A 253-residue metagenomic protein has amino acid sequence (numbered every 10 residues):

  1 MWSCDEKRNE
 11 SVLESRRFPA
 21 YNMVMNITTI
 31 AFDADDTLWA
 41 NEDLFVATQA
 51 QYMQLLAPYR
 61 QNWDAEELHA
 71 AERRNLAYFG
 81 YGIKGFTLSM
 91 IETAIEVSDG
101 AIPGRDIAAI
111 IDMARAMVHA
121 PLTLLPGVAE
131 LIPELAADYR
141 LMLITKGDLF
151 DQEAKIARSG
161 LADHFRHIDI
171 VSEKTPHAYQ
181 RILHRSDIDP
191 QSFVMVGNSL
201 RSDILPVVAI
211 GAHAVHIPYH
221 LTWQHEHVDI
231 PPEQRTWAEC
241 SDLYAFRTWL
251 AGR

Functional and structural regions predicted by a protein language model:
W2-F32: Non-catalytic pre-domain segments flanking phosphatase-related domains
S15-I27, R105, A129, P133 (+3 more regions): Asp-based, Mg2+/Mn2+-dependent phosphohydrolase catalytic module
V24-E67: Active-site neighborhood of HAD-like aspartate-dependent phosphohydrolases
W39-D43, Y81, H119, T123 (+1 more regions): Residues in soluble alpha-helical coiled-coils and helical-bundle/repeat scaffolds
F45-M53, T87, I91, L149: An amphipathic alpha-helix signature
P58, A71-A116: A metal-dependent, Asp-based hydrolase signature
I83-K84, L88, G104-R105, D112-M142 (+1 more regions): Short, acidic loop-to-helix structural element flanking the phosphoryl-transfer center in phosphate-processing enzymes
T145: Conserved phosphate-coupling serine/threonine residues in phosphotransfer and NTP-handling enzymes
